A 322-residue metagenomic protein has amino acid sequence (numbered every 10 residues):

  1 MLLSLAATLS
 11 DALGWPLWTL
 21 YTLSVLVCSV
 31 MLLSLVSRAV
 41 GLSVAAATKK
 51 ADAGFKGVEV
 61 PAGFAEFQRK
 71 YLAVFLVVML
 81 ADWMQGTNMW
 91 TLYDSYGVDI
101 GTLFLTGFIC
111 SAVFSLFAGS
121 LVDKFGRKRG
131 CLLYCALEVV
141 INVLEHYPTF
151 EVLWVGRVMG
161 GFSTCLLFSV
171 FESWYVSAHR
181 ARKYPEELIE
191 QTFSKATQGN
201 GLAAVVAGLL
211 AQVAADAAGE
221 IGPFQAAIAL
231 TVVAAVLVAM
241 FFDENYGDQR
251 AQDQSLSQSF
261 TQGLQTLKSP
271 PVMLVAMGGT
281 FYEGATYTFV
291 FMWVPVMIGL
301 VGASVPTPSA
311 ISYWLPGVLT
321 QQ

Functional and structural regions predicted by a protein language model:
L2-F75: Cytosolic juxtamembrane N-terminal segment immediately preceding the first transmembrane helix of multi-pass
L9-L20, V213-A229, A303-Y313: A membrane-interface helix-boundary motif in multi-pass transporters
L35-V44, E220, A227, V232-S255: Helix-loop junctions on the cytosolic side of multi-pass membrane transporters, especially the intracellular loop
A47-A65, D243-A276: Juxtamembrane intracellular "pre-TM" segments in multi-pass secondary transporters
K70-T91, L103-V122, G126-R129, Y134-E138 (+5 more regions): Substrate-agnostic recognition of the 12-TM MFS/MFS-like secondary transporter fold
L92-T102, V296-S312: Short extramembrane helix-to-coil loop segments that connect adjacent transmembrane helices in Major
G126-R127, P148-T149, G219-E220, G302: A helix-boundary/kink motif common to multi-pass secondary transporters, especially Major Facilitator Superfamily
I141-E145, G160, V238: MFS-fold secondary transporters
